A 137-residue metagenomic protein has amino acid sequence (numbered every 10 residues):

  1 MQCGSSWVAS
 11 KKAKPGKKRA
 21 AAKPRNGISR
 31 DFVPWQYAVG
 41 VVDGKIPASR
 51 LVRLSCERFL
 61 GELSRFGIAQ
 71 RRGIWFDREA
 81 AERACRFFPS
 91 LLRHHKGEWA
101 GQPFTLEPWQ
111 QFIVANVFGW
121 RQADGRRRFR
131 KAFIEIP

Functional and structural regions predicted by a protein language model:
C3-S10, A21-P137: Phosphate/NTP-binding elements of NTP-utilizing enzymes
K14-G16: Intrinsically disordered, Lys/Arg-rich low-complexity segments
